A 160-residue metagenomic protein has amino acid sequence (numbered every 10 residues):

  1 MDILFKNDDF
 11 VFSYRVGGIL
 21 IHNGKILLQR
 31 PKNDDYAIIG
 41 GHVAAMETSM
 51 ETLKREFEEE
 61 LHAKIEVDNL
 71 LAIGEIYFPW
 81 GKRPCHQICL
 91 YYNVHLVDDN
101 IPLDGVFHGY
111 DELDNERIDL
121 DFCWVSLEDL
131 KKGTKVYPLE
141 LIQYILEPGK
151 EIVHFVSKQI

Functional and structural regions predicted by a protein language model:
M1-G17: Acidic, metal-coordinating catalytic segment for phosphate/diphosphate chemistry, firing primarily on the Nudix
H22: A cytosolic small-molecule/anion-sensing beta-strand core signal
P31-N33: C-terminal lobe/hinge of AMP-binding adenylation domains
A37-G40: A short gly/proline-enriched turn/hairpin at secondary-structure junctions
V43-E66, Y77-G133: Unchanged
G133-I160: Charged phosphate-binding loop/patch that engages nucleotide di/tri-phosphates or the phosphate backbone of nucleic
